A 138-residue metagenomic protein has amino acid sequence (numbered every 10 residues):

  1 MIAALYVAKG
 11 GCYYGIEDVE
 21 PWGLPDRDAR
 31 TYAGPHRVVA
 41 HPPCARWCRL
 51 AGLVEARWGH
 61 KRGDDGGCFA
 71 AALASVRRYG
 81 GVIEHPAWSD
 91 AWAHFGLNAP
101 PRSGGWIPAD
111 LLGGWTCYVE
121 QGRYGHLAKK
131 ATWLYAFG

Functional and structural regions predicted by a protein language model:
M1-A33: S-adenosyl-L-methionine
G11, C44-W47: Short acidic, S/G/P-rich loop/turn micro-motifs used as interaction or catalytic elements
E20-P35, R46-G138: Class I S-adenosyl-L-methionine
A40-H41: A short beta-strand submotif of the Rossmann-like class I SAM-dependent methyltransferase core that lines
